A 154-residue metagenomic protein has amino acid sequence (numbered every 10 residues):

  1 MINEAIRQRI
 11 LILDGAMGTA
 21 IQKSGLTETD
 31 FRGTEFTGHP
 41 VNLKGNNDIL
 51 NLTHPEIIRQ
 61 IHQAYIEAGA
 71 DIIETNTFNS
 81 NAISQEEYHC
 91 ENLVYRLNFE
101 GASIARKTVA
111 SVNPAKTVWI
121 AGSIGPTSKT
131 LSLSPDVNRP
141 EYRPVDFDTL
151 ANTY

Functional and structural regions predicted by a protein language model:
M1-Y154: Domain-level signal for soluble alpha/beta catalytic cores
